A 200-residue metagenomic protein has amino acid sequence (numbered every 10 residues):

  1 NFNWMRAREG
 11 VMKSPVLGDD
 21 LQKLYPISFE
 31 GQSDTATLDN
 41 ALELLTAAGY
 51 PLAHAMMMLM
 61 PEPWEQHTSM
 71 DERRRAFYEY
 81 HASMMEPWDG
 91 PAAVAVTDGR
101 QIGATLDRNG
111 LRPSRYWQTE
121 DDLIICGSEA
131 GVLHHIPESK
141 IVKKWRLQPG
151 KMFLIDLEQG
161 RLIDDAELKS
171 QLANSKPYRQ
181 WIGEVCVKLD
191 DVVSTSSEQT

Functional and structural regions predicted by a protein language model:
F2-T200: Conserved short alpha-helical segments that host acidic/polar catalytic motifs at enzyme active sites
